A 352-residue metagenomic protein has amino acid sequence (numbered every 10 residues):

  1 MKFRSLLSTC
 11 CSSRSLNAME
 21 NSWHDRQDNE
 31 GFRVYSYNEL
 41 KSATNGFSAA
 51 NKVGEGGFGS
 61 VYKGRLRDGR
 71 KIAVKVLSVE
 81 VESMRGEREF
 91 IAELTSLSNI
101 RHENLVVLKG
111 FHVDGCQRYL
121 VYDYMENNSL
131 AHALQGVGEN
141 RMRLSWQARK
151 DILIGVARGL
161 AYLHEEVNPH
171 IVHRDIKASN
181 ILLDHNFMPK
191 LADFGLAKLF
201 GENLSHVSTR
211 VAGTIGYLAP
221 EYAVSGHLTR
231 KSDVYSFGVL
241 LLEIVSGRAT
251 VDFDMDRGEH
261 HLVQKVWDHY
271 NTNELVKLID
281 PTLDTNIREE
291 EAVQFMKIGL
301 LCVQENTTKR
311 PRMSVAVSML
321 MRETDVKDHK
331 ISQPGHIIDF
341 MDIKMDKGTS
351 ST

Functional and structural regions predicted by a protein language model:
F3-T352: Conserved eukaryotic protein kinase-like
